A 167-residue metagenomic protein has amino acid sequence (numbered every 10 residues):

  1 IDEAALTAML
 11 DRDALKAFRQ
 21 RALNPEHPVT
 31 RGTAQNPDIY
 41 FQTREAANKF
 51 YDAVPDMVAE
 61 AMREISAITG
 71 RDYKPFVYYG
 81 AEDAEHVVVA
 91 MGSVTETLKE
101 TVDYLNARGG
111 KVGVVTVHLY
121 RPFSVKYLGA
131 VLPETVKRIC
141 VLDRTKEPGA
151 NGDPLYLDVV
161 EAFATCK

Functional and structural regions predicted by a protein language model:
I1-V77: Conformationally flexible catalytic loops at phosphate/diphosphate-handling active centers
A59-K167: Thiamine diphosphate
